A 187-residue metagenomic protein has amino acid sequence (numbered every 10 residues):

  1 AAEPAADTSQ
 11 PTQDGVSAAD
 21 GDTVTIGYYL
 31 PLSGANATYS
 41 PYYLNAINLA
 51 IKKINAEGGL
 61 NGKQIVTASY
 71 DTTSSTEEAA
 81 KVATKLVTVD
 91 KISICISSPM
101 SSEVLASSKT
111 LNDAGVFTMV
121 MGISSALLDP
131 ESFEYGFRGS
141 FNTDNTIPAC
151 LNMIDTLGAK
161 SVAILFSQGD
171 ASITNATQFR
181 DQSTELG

Functional and structural regions predicted by a protein language model:
A1-T25, A56: Short, low-complexity disordered leader/linker segments with a strong preference for bacterial N-terminal type II
G21-G27, G62, D90, D113: Extracytoplasmic
D22-Y42, S98-P99, S161-L165: Short beta-strand segments enriched in small/hydrophobic residues
V24, L44-T67, T184-G187: Signal peptide-proximal N-terminal region of secreted/periplasmic/extracellular or secretory-lumen proteins
L30, S69-T72, F166-S167: Short glycine-centered, acidic/aromatic-flanked micro-motifs in structured strand/loop junctions that mark active-site
A35-N45, D170-T177: Glycine- and acidic-residue-enriched helix-capping/strand-helix junction motifs
Q64-V89, N145-A149: Structural motif
K81, K91-G187: Extracytoplasmic ligand/sensor domains, especially the bilobed periplasmic-binding protein
